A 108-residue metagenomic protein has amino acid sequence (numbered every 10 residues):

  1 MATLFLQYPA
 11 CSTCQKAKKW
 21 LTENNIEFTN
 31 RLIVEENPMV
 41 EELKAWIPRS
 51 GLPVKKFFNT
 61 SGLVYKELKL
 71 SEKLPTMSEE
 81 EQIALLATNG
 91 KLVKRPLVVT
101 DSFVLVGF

Functional and structural regions predicted by a protein language model:
M1-N24, F28-I33: Local sequence-structure signature of Cys/Sec-based thiol-disulfide redox active-site neighborhoods
E35-F108: Thiol/selenol-based redox catalytic cores and closely related redox-interacting motifs
